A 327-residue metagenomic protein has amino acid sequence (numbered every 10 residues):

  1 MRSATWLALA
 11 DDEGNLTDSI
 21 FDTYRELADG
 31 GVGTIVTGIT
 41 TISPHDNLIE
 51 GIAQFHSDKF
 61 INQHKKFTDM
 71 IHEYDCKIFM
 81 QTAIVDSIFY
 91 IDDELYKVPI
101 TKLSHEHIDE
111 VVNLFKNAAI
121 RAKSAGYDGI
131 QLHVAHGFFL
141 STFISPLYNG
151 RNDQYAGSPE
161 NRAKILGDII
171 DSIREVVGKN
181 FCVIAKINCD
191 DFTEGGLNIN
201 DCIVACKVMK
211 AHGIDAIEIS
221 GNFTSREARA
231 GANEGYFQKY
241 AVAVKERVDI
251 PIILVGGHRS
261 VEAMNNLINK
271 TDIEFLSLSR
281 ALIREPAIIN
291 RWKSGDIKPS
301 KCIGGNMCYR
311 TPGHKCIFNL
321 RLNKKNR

Functional and structural regions predicted by a protein language model:
M1-R327: Flavin-dependent oxidoreductase catalytic cores
